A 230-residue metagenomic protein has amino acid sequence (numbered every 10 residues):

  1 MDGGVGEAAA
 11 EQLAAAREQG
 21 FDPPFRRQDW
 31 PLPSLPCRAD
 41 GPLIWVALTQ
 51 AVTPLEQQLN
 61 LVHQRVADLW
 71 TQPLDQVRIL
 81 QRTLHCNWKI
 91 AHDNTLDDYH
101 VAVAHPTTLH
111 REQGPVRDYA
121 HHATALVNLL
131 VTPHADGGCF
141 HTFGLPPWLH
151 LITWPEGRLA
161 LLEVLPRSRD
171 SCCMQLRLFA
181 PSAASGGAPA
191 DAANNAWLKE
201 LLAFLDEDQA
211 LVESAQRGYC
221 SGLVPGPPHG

Functional and structural regions predicted by a protein language model:
M1-T49, Q57: Rieske [2Fe-2S] iron-sulfur-binding domain
L35-A39, L43-G230: C-terminal catalytic domain of Rieske-type non-heme iron oxygenases
